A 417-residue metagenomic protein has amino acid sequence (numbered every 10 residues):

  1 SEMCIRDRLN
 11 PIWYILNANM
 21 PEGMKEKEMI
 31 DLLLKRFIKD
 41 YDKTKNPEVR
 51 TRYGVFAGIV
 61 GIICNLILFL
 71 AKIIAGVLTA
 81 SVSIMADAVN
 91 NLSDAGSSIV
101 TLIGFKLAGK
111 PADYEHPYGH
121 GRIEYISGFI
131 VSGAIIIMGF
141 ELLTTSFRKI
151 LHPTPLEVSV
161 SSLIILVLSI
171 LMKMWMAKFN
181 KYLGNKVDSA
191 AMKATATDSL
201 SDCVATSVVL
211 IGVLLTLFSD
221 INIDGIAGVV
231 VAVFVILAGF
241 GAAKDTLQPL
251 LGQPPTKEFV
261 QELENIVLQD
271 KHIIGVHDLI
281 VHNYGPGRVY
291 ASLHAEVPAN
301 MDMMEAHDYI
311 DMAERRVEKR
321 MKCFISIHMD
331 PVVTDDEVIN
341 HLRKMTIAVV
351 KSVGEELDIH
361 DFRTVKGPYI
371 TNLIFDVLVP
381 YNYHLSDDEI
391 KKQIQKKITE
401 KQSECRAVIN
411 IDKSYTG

Functional and structural regions predicted by a protein language model:
S1-I5: Short, small-residue-biased leader/transition segments that mark boundaries at the very start of proteins
I12-L268: Alpha-helical transmembrane cores and adjacent cytosolic helix/loop segments of polytopic membrane transporters
Y14, N19-G54, D245-G417: Peripheral (non-transmembrane) domains and long loops of multi-pass membrane proteins
